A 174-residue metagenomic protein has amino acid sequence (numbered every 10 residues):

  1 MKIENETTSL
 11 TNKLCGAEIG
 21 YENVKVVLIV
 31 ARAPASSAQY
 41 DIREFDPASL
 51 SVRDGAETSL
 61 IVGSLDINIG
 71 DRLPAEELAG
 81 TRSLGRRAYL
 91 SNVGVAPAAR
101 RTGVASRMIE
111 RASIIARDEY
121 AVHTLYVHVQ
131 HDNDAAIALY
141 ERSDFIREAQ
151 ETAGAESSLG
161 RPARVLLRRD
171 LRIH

Functional and structural regions predicted by a protein language model:
M1-A56: Active-site rim helix/loop that mediates acceptor-substrate recognition in acyltransferases
I29, G63-L65, A88, V93 (+1 more regions): Conserved GNAT-family N-acetyltransferase fold
I61-G63, A149: A structural microfeature
I67-P74, A79-T81: A conserved beta-strand-loop-helix scaffold within acyl/acetyltransferase catalytic domains
S83, R107-T124: Conserved acyl-CoA
S91-R101, Q130: A short, internal acetyl-CoA/4′-phosphopantetheine-binding micro-motif in the GNAT/acyltransferase core
P97, R101-I114, A138-R142: Conserved acetyl-CoA-binding loop-helix of GNAT-fold acetyltransferases
V122-I137, R142-H174: C-terminal "cap" of GNAT-fold acetyltransferases
